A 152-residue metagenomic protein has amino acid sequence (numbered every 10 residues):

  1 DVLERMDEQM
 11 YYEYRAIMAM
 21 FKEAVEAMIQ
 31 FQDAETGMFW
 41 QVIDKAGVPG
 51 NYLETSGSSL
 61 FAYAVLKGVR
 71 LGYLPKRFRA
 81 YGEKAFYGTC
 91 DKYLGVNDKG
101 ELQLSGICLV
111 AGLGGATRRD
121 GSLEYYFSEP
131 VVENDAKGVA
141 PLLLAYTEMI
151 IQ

Functional and structural regions predicted by a protein language model:
D1-R5, M10, Q30, T36-M38 (+1 more regions): Flexible, surface-exposed loop/gating regions in the mature catalytic domains of secreted/periplasmic hydrolases
V2-R15, G68-R77: Inter-helical turn/loop segments and adjacent helix faces that build the functional surface of alpha-helical bundle
E13-I17, Q32, Q41-S59, L74 (+1 more regions): Solvent-exposed loop and edge beta-strand segments that line ligand/cofactor-binding and catalytic clefts
I17-T36, Y81-K99: Long, well-ordered core segments of solenoidal/helical folds
D33-Q41, G115-R119: Acidic-glycine-rich active-site phosphate/pyrophosphate-binding loop
L53, V69-Q152: CBM-like carbohydrate-recognition segments
